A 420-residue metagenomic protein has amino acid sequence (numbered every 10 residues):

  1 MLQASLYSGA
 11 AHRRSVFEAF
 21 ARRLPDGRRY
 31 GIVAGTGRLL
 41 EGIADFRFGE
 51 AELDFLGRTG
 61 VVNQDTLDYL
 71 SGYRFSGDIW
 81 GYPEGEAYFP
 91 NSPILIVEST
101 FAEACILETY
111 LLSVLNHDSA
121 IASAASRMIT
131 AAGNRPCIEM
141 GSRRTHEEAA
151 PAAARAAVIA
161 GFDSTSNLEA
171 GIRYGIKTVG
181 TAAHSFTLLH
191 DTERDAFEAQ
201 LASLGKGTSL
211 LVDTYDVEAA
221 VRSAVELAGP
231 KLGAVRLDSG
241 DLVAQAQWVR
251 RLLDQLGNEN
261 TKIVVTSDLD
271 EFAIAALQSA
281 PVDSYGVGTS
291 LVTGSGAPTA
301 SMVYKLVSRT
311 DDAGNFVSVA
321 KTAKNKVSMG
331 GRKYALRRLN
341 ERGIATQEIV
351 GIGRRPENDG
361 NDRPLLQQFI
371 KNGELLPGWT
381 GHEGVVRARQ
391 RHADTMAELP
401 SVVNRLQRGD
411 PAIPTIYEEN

Functional and structural regions predicted by a protein language model:
M1-S203, K231, L306-N420: Ordered alpha/beta subdomains of enzyme catalytic regions
S185-E341: Glycine-rich phosphate/ribose-binding loops and adjacent secondary-structure elements that form binding surfaces
